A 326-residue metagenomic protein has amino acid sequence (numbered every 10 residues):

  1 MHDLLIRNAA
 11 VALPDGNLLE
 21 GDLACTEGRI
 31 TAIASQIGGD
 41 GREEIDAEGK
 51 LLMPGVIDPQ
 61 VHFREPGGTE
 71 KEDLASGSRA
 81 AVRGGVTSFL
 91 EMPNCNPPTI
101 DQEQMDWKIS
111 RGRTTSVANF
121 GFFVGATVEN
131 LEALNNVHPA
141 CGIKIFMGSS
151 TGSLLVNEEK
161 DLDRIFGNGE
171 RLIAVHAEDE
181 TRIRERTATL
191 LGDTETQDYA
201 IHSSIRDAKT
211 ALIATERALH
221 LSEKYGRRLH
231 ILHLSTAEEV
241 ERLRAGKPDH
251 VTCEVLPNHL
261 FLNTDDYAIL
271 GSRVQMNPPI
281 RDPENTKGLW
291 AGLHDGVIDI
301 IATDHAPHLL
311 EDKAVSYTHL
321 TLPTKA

Functional and structural regions predicted by a protein language model:
M1-D40: N-terminal metal-binding scaffold of metallo-dependent hydrolase/deaminase domains
A9, G28, G49, Q60 (+8 more regions): Divalent metal-coordination and catalytic microenvironments
I37-L52: Active-site metal-binding motif and surrounding structural segment of the metallo-beta-lactamase
E48-T115: Metal-associated gating/positioning segment near the N- to mid-region
Q60-R64, H176, H233, H319: Histidine-centered divalent metal-coordination motifs
R111-G125: A glycine-rich helix N-cap at a beta->alpha junction
E132-F146, T151-I301: Histidine/acidic residue-rich metal-binding segments in metalloenzymes
T318-T324: Conserved small/polar residues in nucleotide/adenosyl-binding loops
